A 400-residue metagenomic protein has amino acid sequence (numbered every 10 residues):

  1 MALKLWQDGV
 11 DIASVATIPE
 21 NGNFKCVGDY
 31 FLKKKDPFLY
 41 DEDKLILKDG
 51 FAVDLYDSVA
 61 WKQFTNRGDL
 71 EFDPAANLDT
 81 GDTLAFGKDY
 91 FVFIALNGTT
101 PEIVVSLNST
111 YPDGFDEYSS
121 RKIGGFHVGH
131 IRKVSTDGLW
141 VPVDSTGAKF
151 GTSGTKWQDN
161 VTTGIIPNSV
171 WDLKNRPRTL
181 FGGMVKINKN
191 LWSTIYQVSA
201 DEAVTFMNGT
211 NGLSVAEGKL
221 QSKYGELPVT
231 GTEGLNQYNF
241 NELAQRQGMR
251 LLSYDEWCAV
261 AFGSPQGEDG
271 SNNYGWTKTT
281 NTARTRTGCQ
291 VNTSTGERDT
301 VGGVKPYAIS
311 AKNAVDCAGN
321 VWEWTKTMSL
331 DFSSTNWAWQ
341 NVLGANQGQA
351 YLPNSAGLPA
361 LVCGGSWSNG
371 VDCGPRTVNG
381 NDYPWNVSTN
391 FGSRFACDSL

Functional and structural regions predicted by a protein language model:
M1-F24, H130-R132: Short, low-complexity N-terminal tether/leader segments at secretion or assembly junctions of large, surface-exposed
N21-F86: Glycine-rich, flexible loop motifs
L84-V105: Elongated alpha-helical scaffolds
L96-P101, Q197-A200, T327-L330, W367 (+1 more regions): Acidic glycine-/aspartate-rich tracts in secreted/extracellular proteins
S109-T163: Polybasic, proline/glycine-rich intrinsically disordered low-complexity segments
S145, T152-V315: Short aromatic-cysteine micro-motif
V204, T325-W339: Cytochrome P450 core scaffold surrounding the K-helix E-X-X-R motif and the conserved "meander" helix-loop region
G231-L235, L252, G344-L400: Disulfide-stabilized, aromatic/cysteine-rich ligand-recognition loop
